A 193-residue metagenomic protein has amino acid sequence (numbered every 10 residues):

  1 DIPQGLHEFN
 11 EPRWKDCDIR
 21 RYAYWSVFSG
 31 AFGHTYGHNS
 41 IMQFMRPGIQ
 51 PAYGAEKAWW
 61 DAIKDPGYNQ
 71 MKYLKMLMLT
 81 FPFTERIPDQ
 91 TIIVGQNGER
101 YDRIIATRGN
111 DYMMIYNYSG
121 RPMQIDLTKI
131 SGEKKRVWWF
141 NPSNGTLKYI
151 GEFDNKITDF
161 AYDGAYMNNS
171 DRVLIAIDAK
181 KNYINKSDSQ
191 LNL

Functional and structural regions predicted by a protein language model:
D1-C17: Active-site clefts of carbohydrate-active enzymes
I19-G151, D163-L193: Aromatic- and carboxylate-lined catalytic core of secreted/periplasmic carbohydrate-active enzymes
T158-F160: Short strand-edge motifs at loop-to-beta-strand transitions and within beta-strands of extracellular beta-rich domains
